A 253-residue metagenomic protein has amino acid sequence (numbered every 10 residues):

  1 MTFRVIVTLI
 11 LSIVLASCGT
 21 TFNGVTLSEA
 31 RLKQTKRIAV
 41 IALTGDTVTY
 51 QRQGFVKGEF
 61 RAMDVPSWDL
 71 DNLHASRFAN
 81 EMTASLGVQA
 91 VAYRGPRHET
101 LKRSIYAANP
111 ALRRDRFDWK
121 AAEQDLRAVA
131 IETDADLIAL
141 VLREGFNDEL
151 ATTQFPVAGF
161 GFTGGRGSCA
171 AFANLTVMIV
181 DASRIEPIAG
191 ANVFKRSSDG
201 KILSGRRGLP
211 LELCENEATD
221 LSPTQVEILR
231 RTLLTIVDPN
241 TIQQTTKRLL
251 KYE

Functional and structural regions predicted by a protein language model:
M1-V7: Bacterial N-terminal signal peptides that target proteins for export
T8-L9, R116: Short, flexible loop/turn segments with low-complexity composition
V14-S17: C-terminal motif of bacterial Sec signal peptides marking the signal peptidase cleavage site
G19-A39, T44-V48, G145, L150 (+2 more regions): C-terminal/domain-edge helix-coil "capping" segments
N23-T26, M63-D64, W119-L126, F155-G164: N-terminal post-signal-peptidase region of extra-cytosolic proteins
Q53-D148, M178-F194: N-terminal segment of the mature soluble domain
